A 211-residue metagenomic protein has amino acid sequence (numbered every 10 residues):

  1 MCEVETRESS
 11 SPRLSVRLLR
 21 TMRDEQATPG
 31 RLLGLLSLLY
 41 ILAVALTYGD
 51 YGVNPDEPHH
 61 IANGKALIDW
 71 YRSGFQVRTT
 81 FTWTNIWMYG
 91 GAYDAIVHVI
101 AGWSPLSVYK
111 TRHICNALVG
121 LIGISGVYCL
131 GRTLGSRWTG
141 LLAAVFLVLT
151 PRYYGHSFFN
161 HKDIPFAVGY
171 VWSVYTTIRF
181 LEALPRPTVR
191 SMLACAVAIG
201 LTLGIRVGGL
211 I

Functional and structural regions predicted by a protein language model:
P29-E57, K65, R72, L149 (+1 more regions): Transmembrane signal-anchor helices characteristic of membrane glycosylation enzymes that use polyprenol
R31-L35, L106, V127-L149, V168 (+1 more regions): Transmembrane-helix signature of polytopic, membrane-embedded enzymes that assemble or transfer cell-envelope glycans
Y40, A143-V148, G155, Y175 (+2 more regions): Short helix- or helix-capping micro-motifs that position conserved polar/aromatic residues at function-defining sites
L42-L46, P58-A95, V99-G102: Extracytosolic helix-loop segments that constitute the early lumenal/periplasmic catalytic or substrate-binding loops
G91, A95, W103-S125, A144 (+2 more regions): Loop-to-helix entry region of an early transmembrane alpha helix in multi-pass inner-membrane enzymes
I114-L134, W172, T176: Transmembrane-helix motifs of polytopic, lipid-linked glycan transferases
A183-G200: Short hydrophobic alpha-helices at membrane interfaces in multi-pass membrane enzymes
A194, G208-I211: Transmembrane-embedded, aromatic-rich helix segments that form part of the hydrophobic channel/pocket engaging
